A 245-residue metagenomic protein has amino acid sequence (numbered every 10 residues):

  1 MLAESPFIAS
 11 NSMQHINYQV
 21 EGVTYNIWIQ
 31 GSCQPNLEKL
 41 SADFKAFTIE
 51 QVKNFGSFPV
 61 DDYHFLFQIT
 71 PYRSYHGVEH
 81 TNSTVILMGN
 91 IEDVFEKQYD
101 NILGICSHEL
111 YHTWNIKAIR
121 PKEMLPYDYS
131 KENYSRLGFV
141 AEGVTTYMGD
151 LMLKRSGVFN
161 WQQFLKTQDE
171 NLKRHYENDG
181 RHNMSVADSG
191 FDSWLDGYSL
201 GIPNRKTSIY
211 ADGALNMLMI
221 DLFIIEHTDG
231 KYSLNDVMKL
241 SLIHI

Functional and structural regions predicted by a protein language model:
M1-V60, R73: Non-catalytic architectural context of zinc metalloproteases
I29-S41, N90, K131-S135, P203-T207: Second-shell loop/turn segments in exported
D61-Y72, K117-I119, Q168: Short, solvent-exposed turn/loop segments enriched in Gly/Ser/Thr/Pro and often Arg
T70-V85: Catalytic zinc-binding patch centered on the HExxH motif and its immediate surroundings that defines zinc-dependent
V85-G180: Zinc-dependent metallopeptidase catalytic helix centered on the HExxH motif and its immediate flanking segment
T146, D150-S208, I225-K239: Replace "(M1/M4/M9/M12/WLM)" with "(e.g., M1/M4/M8/M9/M12/M26/WLM)" and add "not limited to" to clarify scope
G213-I225: Alpha-helical scaffold elements that line and support the substrate/ligand-binding pocket of soluble hydrolases
I243-I245: Conserved small/polar residues in nucleotide/adenosyl-binding loops
